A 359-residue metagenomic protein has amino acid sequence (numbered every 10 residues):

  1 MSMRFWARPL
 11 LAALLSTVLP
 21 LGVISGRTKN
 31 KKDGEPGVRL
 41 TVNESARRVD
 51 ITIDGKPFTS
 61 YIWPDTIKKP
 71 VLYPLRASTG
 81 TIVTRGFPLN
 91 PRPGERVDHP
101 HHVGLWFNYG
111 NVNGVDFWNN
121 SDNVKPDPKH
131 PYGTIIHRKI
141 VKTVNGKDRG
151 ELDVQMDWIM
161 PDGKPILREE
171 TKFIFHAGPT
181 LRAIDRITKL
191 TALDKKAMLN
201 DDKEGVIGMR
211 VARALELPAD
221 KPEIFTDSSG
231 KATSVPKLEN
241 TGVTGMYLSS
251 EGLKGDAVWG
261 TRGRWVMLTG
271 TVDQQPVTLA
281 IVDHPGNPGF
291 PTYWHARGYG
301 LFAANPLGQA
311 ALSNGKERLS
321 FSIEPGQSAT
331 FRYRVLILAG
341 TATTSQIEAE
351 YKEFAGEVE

Functional and structural regions predicted by a protein language model:
M1-W6: N-terminal secretory signal peptides that target proteins for export/translocation
P9-G22: Bacterial N-terminal signal peptides
L14, H99-T180: Extended, loop-rich substrate-binding clefts of extracytoplasmic carbohydrate-active enzymes
K29-P100, I187, D202, A342 (+1 more regions): Beta-strand-rich N-terminal accessory domains
Y61-I67, V71-R76, A177-S228, K237-E239: Acidic (Asp/Glu-rich), glycine- and aromatic
M156-D162, F173-A177, L190-D194, V211-L215 (+1 more regions): Beta-strand elements of well-folded, non-transmembrane domains
K203-P288: Active-site/ligand-binding surface loops and adjacent short beta/alpha elements that line catalytic pockets across
L279-E359: Beta-strand-rich recognition/accessory modules
